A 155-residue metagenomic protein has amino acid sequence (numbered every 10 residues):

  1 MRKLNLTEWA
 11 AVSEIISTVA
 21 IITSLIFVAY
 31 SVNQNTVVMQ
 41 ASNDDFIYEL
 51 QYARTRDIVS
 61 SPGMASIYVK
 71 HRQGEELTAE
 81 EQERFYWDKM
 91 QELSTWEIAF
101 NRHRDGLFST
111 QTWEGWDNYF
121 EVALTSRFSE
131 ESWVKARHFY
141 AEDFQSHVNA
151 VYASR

Functional and structural regions predicted by a protein language model:
R2, A11, N33-R155: Amphipathic alpha-helical "stem/stalk" segments
L4-S17: Membrane-water interface of alpha-helical transmembrane segments
E14-A29: Hydrophobic membrane-insertion alpha-helices, especially the h-region of bacterial N-terminal signal peptides
